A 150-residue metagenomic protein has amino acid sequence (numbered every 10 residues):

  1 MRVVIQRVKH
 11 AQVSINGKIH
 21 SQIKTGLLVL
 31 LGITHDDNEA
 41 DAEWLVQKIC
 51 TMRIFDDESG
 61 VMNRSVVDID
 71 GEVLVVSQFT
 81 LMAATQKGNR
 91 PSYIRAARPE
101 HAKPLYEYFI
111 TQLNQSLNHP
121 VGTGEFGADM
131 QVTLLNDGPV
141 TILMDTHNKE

Functional and structural regions predicted by a protein language model:
M1-V29: Long, amphipathic alpha-helical "stalk/connector" segments that mediate intersubunit docking and mechanical coupling
I5-R7, I33, S77-Q78, L134-N136 (+1 more regions): Flexible glycine-/small-residue-rich
R7-K9, K24-L27, I69-D70, V75 (+2 more regions): A generic structural signal for well-ordered coil/turn residues at beta-strand boundaries that shape enzyme active-site
K18-D70, T80-Q112, S116: Compact, glycine-rich, soluble single-domain proteins
L45, V76, V140: Residue-level signal for inorganic ion chemistry
E58-V73, G122-L134: Glycine/charge-rich, flexible interdomain linkers and switch-proximal surface loops that mediate coupling
Y93-E150: Positively charged, low-complexity, intrinsically disordered RNA-binding extensions
